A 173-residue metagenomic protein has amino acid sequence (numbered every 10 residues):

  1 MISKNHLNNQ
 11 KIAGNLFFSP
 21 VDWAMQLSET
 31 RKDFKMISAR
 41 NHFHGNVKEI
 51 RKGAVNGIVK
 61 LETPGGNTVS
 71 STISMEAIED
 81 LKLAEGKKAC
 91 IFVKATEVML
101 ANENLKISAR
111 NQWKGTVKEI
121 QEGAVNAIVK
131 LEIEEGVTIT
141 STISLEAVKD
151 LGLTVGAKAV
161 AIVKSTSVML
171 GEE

Functional and structural regions predicted by a protein language model:
S3-G14: Cationic, amphipathic, low-complexity segments that mediate targeting or membrane/lipid association
N8, G86, E132-I133, G156: Solvent-exposed, well-ordered amphipathic alpha-helical segments that flank/support binding or catalytic loops
F17-E49, N67, M75-E119, V125-A127 (+1 more regions): Glycine/charge-rich catalytic "coupling/switch" loops of P-loop NTPases
A54-K60, A124-K130: Short aromatic-glycine-enriched beta-strand elements
K60-V69, L131-I139: OB-fold (S1/OB) nucleic-acid-binding surfaces
T72: Long, contiguous binding/interaction regions
T142: Surface-exposed, charge/polar-rich loops and edge strands
